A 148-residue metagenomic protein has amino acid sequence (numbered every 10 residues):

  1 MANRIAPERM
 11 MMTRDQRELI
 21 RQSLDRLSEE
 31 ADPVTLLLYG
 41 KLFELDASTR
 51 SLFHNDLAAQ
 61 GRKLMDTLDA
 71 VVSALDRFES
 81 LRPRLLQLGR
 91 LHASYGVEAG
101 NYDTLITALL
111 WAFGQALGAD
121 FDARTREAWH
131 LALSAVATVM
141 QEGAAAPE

Functional and structural regions predicted by a protein language model:
A2-E148: Globin-like tetrapyrrole-binding proteins
